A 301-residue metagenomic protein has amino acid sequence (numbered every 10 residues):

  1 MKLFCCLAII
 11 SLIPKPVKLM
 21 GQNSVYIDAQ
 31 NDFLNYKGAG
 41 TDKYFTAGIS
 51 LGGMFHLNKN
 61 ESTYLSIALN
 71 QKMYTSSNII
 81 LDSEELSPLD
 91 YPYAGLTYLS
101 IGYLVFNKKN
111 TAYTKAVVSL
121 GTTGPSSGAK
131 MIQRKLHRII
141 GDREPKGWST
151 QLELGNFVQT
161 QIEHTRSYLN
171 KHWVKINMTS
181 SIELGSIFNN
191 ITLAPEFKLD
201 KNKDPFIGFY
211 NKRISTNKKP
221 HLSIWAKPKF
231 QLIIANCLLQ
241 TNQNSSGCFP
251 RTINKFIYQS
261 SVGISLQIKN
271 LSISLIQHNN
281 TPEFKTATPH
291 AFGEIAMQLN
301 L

Functional and structural regions predicted by a protein language model:
M1-S24, L301: Bacterial Sec-dependent N-terminal signal peptides
Q22-N60, Y64: N-terminal ordered "arm"
N23-I27, T63-L69, T114-L120, T160 (+6 more regions): Transmembrane beta-strands of outer-membrane beta-barrel proteins
N35, A39-G48, Q71, Y93 (+3 more regions): Histidine/cysteine-enriched polar flanking segments
N35, S77-D82, N202-L301: Outer membrane beta-barrel transmembrane domains
D42-K43, A112, V174, A287-H290: Short glycine/proline-enriched turns and hinge-like loops at secondary-structure junctions
A47-G53, G95-L99, A116, N156-I162 (+5 more regions): Hydrophobic, lipid-facing positions within transmembrane beta-strands of outer-membrane proteins
Q71-R213, I234-T252, N279: Outer-membrane pore/translocation modules
